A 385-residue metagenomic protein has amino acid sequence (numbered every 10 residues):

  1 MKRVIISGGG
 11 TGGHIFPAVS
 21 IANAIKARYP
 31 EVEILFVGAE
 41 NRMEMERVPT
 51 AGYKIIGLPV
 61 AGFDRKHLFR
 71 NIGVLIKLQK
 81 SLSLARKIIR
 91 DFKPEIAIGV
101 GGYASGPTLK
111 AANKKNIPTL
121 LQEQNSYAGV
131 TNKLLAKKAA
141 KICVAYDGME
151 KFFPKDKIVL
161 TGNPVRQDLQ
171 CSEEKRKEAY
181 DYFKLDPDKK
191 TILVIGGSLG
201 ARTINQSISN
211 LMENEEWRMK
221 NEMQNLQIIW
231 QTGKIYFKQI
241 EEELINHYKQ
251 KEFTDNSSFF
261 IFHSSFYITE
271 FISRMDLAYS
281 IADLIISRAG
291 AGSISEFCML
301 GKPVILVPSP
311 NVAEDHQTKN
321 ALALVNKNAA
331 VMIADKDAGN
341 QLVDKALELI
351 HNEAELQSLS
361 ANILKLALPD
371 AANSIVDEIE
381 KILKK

Functional and structural regions predicted by a protein language model:
R3-G9, R28-I76, K234-Y236, A334-K336: Conserved nucleotide-sugar phosphate-binding/catalytic loop shared by glycosyltransferases and other
E33, N113-R176, L185: Active-site-proximal region of nucleotide-activated glycan assembly enzymes, centered on histidine/acidic-rich loops
R42, R47, A51, E174-D181 (+4 more regions): Donor-nucleotide binding loops and adjacent catalytic segments primarily of GT-B fold Leloir glycosyltransferases
F63, H67-I96: An amphipathic, basic-hydrophobic alpha-helix
L84-I98, S105-L120, K133-K138: Glycosyltransferases and closely related glycan-assembly transferases that use nucleotide-activated donors
G99-V100, M275-H316: A donor-sugar binding/catalytic signature common to diverse glycosyltransferases and related nucleotide-sugar
D181, E355-P369: A short, well-ordered alpha-helix in the C-terminal region of glycosyltransferases
L368-K385: C-terminal alpha-helical cap of glycosyltransferases
